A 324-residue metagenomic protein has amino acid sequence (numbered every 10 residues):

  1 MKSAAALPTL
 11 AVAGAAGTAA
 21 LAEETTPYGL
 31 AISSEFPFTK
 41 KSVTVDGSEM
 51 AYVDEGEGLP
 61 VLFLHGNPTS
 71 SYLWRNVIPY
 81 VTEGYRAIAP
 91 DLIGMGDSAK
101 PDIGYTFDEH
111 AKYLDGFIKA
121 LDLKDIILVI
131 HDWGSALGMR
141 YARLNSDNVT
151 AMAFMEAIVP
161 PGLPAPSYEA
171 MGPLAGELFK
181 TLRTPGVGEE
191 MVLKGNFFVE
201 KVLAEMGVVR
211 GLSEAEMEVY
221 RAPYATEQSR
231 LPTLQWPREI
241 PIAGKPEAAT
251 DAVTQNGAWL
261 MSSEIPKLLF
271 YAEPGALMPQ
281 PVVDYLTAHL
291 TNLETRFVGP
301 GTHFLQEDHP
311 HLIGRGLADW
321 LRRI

Functional and structural regions predicted by a protein language model:
M1-A20: N-terminal export signals
E23-T39, E49-Y52, E57-P60, I88 (+4 more regions): Flexible "cap/lid" subdomain of the alpha/beta-hydrolase fold that forms the substrate-access gate
K41-V45: Short acidic-hydrophobic surface loop/beta-edge motif
F63-G66, A89: Structural cue for short, hydrophobic secondary-structure segments
P68-N76, A87: Serine-hydrolase catalytic-loop signature spanning alpha/beta hydrolases and amidase-signature enzymes
N76-Y85, A120: A short, Lys/Arg-enriched amphipathic alpha-helix followed by its capping loop at the start of a domain
P79, P90-I93: N-terminal cap/lid subdomain of alpha/beta-hydrolase-fold enzymes
G301-G314: Catalytic histidine-centered segment of alpha/beta-hydrolase-like enzymes
